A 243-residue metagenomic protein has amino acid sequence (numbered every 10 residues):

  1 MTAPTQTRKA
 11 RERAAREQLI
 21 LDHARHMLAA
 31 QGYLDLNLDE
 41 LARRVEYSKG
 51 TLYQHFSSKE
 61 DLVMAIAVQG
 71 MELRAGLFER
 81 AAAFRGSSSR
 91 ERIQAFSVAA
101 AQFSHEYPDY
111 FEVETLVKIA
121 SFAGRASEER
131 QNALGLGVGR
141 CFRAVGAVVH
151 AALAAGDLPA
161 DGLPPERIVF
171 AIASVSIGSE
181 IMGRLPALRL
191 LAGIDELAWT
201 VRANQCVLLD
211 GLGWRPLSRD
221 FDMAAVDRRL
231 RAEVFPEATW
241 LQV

Functional and structural regions predicted by a protein language model:
M1-R44, D61-M64, G86: Basic, helix-initiating cap at the start of DNA-binding domains
P4, F142-R143, A147-A155, G178-V243: C-terminal peripheral helix-coil segments that are non-catalytic and often amphipathic
H23-M27, F103, V175: Short amphipathic alpha-helical elements of helix-turn-helix/winged-helix folds
V45-F56: Short hydrophobic/aromatic patch on the recognition helix
V63-G70, E114: Alpha-helical DNA-contacting segments of helix-turn-helix folds
A65, E79-Y110, N132, P165 (+1 more regions): Hydrophobic alpha-helical connector segments
E72-E79, R125-A155, P165-I181, A198-C206: Amphipathic alpha-helical packing segments from all-alpha helical-bundle domains
E106-E129, I181-P186: Amphipathic alpha-helical segments used for helix-helix packing
